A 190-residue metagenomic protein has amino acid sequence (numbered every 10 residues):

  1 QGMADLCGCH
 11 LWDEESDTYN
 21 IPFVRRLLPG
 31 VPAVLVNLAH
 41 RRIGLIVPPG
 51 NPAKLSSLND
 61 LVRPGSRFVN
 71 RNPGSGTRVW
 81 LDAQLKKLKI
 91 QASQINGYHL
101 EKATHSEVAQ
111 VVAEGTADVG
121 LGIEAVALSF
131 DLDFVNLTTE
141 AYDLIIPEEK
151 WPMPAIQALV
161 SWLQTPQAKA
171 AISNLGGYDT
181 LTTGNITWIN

Functional and structural regions predicted by a protein language model:
Q1, L81, A109-A113: Hydrophobic residues within well-ordered alpha-helices
Q1-D60: N-terminal segment of the mature folded domain
Q1-M3, L28-P32, K54-L58, P166-N190: N-terminal hydrophobic or amphipathic helices and topogenic motifs
L11-V24, A109-T138: A ligand-binding cleft/hinge motif common to bilobed small-molecule-binding domains
N37-R42, F130-S161, T182-I186: Periplasmic-binding protein-like
I43, V47-A53, N70-T77, E149-K150: Short coil/turn segments
N59-V79: Short loop->beta-strand "edge-of-pocket" segments that line small-molecule binding or catalytic clefts across diverse
A92-T104: Short beta-strand-to-loop elements that line the ligand-binding cleft of bilobed periplasmic-binding protein-like
